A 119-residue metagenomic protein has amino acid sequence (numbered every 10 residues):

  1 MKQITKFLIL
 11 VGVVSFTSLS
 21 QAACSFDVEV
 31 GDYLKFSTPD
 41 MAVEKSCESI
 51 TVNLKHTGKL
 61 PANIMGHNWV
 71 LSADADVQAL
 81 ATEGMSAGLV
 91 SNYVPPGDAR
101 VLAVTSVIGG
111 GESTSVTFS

Functional and structural regions predicted by a protein language model:
M1-L8: Bacterial N-terminal signal peptides that target proteins for export
L8-F16: Bacterial N-terminal signal peptides
F16-A22: Sec/Tat signal peptide C-region and signal peptidase I cleavage site
A23-S49: N-terminal edge beta-strand
L34-T38, L60-I64, Q78-L80: Short, solvent-exposed loop/turn elements at domain surfaces
K35, G97-S119: Extracellular/periplasmic metallocenter environments
D40-N63, V70-L71, T114-S119: Beta-strand cores of secreted/periplasmic/IMS beta-sandwich domains, seen most often in copper-related folds
G66-A99: The feature marks short-to-medium sequence segments in extracytoplasmic or secretory-pathway proteins
